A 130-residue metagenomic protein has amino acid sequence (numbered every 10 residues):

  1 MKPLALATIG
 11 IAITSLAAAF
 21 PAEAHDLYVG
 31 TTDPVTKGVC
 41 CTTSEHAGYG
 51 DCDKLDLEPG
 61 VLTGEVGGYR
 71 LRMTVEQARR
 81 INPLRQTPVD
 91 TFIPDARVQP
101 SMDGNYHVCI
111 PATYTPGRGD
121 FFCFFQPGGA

Functional and structural regions predicted by a protein language model:
M1-A5: Positively charged n-region of N-terminal signal peptides that target proteins for export
A7-A17: Bacterial N-terminal signal peptides
T8, T42-T43, K54, P111 (+1 more regions): Residue-level detector of bioactive/disordered segments in secreted/extracellular proteins and virion assembly
F20-A78: N-terminal secretory signal peptides
E23-A24, P88, I93, N105 (+1 more regions): Intrinsically disordered, low-complexity peptide-like regions
G64-M102: Short Fe-S-cluster ligation motifs
D103-A130: C-terminal partner/receptor-binding element of secreted or periplasmic proteins
